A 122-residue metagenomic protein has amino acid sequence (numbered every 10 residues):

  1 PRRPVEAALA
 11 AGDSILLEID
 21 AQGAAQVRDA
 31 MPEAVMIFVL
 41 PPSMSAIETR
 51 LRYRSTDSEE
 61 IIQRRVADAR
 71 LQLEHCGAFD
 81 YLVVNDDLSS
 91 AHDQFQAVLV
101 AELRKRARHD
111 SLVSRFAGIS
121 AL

Functional and structural regions predicted by a protein language model:
P1-T56, L73: ATP-dependent NMP and nucleoside kinases share a basic, alpha-helical "lid"
P4, D68, Q94-V98: Alpha-helical elements of Rossmann-like donor-binding domains used by nucleotide-donor carbohydrate transfer enzymes
L16, A69, V83: Residue-level signature of catalytic and energy-coupling elements of molecular machines, predominantly ATP/GTP-dependent
A46, E60-I61, S90: An acidic, carboxylate-rich microenvironment
T56-D57, E74-L122: NTP-dependent small-molecule kinase module
E59-D68: Glycine-rich S-adenosyl-L-methionine
